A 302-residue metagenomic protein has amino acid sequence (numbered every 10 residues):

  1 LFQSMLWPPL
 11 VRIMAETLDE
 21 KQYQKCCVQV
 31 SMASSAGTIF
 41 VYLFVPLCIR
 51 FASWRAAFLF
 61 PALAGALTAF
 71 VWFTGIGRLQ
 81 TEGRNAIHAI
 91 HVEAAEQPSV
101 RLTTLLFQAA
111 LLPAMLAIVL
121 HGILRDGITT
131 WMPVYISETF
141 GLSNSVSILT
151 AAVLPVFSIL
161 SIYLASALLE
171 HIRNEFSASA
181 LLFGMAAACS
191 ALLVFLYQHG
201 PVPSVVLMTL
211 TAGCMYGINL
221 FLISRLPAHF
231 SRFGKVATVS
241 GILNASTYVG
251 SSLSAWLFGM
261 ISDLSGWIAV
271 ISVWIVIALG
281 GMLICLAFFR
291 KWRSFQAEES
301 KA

Functional and structural regions predicted by a protein language model:
L1-S34: Cytoplasmic helix-loop-helix junction between adjacent transmembrane helices in 12-TM secondary transporters
M5-L18, G217-S231: Intracellular juxtamembrane helix-capping segments at the cytosolic ends of symmetry-related transmembrane helices
V30-Q80: Helix-loop-helix hairpin linking two adjacent transmembrane segments in secondary transporters
Q80-A114: Juxtamembrane intracellular "pre-TM" segments in multi-pass secondary transporters
A109-I162, N219: Extracytoplasmic gate region of multi-pass secondary transporters
I162-N174, S262: Helix-to-loop junctions at the C-terminal end of transmembrane segments in multipass secondary transporters
E175-L222: C-terminal transmembrane helical hairpin of 12-TM major facilitator-type secondary transporters
F233-S265: A late C-terminal transmembrane helix in Major Facilitator Superfamily
